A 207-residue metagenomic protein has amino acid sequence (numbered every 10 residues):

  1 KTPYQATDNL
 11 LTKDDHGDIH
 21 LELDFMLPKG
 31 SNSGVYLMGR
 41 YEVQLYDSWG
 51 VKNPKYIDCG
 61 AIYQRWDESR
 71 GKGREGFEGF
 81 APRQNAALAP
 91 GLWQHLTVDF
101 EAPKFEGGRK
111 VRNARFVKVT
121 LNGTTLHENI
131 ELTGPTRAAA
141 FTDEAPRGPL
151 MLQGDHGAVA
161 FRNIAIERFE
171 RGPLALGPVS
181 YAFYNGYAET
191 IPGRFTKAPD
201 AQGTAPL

Functional and structural regions predicted by a protein language model:
K1-L176: Carbohydrate-interacting regions of secretory-pathway proteins
E170-L207: Extracellular/secretory pathway-exposed regions associated with glycan biology
